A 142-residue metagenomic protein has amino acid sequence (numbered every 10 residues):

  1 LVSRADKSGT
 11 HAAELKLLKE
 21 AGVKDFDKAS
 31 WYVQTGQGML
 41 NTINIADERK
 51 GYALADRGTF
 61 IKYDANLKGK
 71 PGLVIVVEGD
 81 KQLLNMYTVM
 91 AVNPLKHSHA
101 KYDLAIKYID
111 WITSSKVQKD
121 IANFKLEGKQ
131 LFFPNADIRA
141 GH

Functional and structural regions predicted by a protein language model:
L1-H142: Exported/periplasmic ABC-transporter solute-binding proteins
